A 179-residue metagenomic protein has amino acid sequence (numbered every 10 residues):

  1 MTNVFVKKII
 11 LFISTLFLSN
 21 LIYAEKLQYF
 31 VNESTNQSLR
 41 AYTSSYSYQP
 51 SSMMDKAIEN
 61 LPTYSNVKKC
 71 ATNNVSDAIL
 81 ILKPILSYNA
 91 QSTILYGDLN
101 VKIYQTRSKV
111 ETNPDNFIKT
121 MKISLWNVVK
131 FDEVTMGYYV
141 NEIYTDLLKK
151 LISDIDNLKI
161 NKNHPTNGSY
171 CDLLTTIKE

Functional and structural regions predicted by a protein language model:
V4, I9, I13-L16, N20-S65 (+1 more regions): A structural "domain/chain start" motif
S45-S92: Short, solvent-exposed, polar/charged sequence segments at loop or secondary-structure edges
T72-F131: Surface-exposed short loop/turn segments
S108-E179: C-terminal/domain-edge helix-coil "capping" segments
